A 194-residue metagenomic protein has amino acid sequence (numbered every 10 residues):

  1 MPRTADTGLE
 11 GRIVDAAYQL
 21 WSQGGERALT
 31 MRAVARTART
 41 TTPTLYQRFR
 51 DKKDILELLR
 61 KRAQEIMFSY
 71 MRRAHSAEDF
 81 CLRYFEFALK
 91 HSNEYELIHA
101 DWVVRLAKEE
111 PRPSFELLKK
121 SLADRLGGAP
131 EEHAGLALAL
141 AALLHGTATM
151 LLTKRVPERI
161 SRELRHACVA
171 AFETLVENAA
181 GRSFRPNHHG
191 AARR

Functional and structural regions predicted by a protein language model:
M1-G8, G181-R194: N-terminal intrinsically disordered/low-complexity leader segments
L9-A17, V34, L59-M67: Generic hydrophobic, amphipathic alpha-helix propensity
R12, A16-D54: Helix-turn-helix
W21, I55-A63, M71, I98 (+1 more regions): Alpha-helical DNA-contacting segments of helix-turn-helix folds
K61-F80, L118-K120, D124: Amphipathic alpha-helical linker/stalk segments
E78-R112, A141-L144, L152: Helical hydrophobic small-molecule/effector-binding pocket
L97, A141-R159, T174-R185: Amphipathic C-terminal alpha-helical segment
V103-A139, R162-E177: Amphipathic alpha-helical packing segments from all-alpha helical-bundle domains
